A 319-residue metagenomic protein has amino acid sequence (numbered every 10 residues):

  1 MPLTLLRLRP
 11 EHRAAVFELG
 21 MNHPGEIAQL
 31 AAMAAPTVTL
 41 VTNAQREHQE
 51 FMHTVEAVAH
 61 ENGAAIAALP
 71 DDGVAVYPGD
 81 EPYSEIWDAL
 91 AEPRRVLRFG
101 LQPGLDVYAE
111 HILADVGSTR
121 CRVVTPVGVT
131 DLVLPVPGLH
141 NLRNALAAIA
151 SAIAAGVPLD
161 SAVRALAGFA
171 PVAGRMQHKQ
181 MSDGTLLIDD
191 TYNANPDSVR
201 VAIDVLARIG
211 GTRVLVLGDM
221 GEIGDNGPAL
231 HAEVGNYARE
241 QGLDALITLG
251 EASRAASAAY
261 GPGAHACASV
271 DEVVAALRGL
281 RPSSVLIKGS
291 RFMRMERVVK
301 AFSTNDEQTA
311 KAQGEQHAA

Functional and structural regions predicted by a protein language model:
M1-G79, E85-E92, A276, S283 (+1 more regions): Phosphate-binding loop of NTP-binding sites
T4-L5, A145-A155, A202, L206 (+1 more regions): Buried hydrophobic packing segments
R9-E11, A155, R208-G211, G279-S283: Glycine-rich phosphate-binding loop signature in dinucleotide/nucleotide-binding domains
F17-E18, L134-P135, I149, I188-D189 (+3 more regions): Thr-Gly-centered strand-to-loop micro-motif
M21-P24, Q45-E47, D80-P82, N193-A194 (+3 more regions): Short glycine-rich anion-binding loops that position phosphate/pyrophosphate groups of nucleotides and phosphorylated
V38-L186, G211, N236-A245, S253-G263: Acidic, Mg2+-coordinating active-site environments of NTP-dependent enzymes
A75-V76, L246-T248, S284-K288: Short glycine-rich phosphate-binding loop at a beta-alpha junction
V172-G174, T191-A266, S290, A310-A319: Active-site beta-alpha connecting loops in nucleotide-dependent enzymes
